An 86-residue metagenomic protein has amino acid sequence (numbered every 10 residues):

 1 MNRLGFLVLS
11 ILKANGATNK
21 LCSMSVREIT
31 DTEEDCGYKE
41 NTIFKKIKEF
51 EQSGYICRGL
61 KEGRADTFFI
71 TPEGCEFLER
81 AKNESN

Functional and structural regions predicted by a protein language model:
M1-K20: Short alpha-helical segments that sit at the start of domains
N2, C36-Q52, A65: Short amphipathic alpha-helical interaction segments
T18-T32: Short acidic, hydrophobic short linear motifs in intrinsically disordered regions
E51-K61: A short, conserved structural fragment
G63-I70: Minor-groove-contacting beta-hairpin "wing" of winged helix-turn-helix DNA-binding domains
P72-N86: Short, amphipathic alpha-helical interaction segments positioned at domain boundaries
